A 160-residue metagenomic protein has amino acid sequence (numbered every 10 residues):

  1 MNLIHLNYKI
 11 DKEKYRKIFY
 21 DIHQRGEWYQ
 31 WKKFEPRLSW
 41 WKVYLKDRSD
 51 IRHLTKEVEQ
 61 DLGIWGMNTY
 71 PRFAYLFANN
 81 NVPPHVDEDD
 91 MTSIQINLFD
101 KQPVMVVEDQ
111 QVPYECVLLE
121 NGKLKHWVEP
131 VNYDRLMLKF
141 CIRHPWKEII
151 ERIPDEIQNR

Functional and structural regions predicted by a protein language model:
M1-G66: Non-heme Fe(II)/2-oxoglutarate
N2, D90-T92, D134-L136: Residues at beta-strand starts and edge strands
Y75-A78, V86-P103, C141: Short, conserved beta-strand element in jelly-roll/cupin
F77-N80, Y133: Tight coil/turn sites that cap or link beta-strands
V82-H85, H126-V128: Catalytic micro-motifs at enzyme active sites that drive phosphoryl/nucleotidyl and oxygen chemistry
D100-R160: Catalytic core of Fe(II)/2-oxoglutarate
